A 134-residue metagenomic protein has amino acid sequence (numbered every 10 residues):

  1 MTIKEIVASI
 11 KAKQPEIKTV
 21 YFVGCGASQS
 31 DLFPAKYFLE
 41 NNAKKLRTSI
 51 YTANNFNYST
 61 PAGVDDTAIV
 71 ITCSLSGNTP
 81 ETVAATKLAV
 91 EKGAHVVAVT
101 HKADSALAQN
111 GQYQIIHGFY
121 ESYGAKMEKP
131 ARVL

Functional and structural regions predicted by a protein language model:
M1-E16: A short, well-structured juxtamembrane/interface segment
P15-L134: Glycine-rich phosphate-binding loops that contact phosphosugars or nucleotide phosphates
